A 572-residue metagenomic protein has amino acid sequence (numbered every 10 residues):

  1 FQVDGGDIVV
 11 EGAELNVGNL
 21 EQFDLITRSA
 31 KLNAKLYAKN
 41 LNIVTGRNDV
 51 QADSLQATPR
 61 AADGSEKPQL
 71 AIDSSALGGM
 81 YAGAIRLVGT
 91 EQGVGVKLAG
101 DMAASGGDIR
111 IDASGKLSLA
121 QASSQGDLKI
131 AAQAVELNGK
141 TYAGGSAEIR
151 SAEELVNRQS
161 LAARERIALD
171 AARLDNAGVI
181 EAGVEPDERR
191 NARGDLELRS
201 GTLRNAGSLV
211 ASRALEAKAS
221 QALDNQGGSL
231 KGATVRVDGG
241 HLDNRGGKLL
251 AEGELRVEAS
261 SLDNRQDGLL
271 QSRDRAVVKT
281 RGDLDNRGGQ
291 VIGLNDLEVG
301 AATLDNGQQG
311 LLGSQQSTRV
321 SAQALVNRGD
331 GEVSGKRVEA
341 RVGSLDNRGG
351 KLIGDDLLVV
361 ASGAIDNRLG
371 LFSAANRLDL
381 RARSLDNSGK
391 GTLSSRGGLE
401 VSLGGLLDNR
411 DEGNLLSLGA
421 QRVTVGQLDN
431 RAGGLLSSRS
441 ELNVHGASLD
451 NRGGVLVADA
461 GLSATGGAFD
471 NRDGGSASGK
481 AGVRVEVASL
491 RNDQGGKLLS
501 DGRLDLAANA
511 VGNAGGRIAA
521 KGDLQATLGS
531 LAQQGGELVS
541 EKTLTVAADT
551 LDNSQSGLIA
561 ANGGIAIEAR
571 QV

Functional and structural regions predicted by a protein language model:
F1-R439, N443-D501, D505-V572: Extracellular and secretory-pathway beta-repeat/beta-biased strand scaffolds
